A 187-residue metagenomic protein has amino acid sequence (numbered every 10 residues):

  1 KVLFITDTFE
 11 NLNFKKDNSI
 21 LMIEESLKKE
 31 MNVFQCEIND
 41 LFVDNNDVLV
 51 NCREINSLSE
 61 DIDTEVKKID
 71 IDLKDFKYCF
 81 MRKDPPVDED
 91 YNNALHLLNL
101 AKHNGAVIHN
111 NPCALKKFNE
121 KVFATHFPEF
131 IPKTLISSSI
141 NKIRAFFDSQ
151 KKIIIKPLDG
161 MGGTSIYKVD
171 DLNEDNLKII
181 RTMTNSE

Functional and structural regions predicted by a protein language model:
V2-K28, D40-K83, Y91-E187: Active-site nucleotide/adenylate-binding loops and adjacent lid/helix of ATP-dependent enzymes
K29-F34: A generic structural motif
